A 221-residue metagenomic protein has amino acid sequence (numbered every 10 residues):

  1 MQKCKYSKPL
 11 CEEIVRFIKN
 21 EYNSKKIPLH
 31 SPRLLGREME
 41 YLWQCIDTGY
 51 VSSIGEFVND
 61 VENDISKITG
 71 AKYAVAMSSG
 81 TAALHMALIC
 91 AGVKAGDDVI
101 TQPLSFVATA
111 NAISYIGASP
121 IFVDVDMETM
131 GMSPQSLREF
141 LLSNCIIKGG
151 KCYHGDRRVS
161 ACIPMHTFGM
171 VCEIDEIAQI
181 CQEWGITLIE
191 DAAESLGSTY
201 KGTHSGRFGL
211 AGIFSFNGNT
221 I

Functional and structural regions predicted by a protein language model:
M1-V51: N-terminal "arm"/small-domain region of PLP-dependent enzymes with the aminotransferase-like
S31-P32, D124, T167, G218: Conserved donor-binding loops in enzymes that form glycosidic bonds
I54-D98, A112-S114, F122-D124, I146-H154 (+1 more regions): Phosphate-binding glycine-rich loop
V75, I100, I121, T187-I189 (+1 more regions): Structural detector of well-ordered beta-strand residues that form the stable sheet scaffold of enzyme domains
A76, T101, A161-P164: A short beta-strand submotif of the Rossmann-like class I SAM-dependent methyltransferase core that lines
S105-A110: Conserved coil-to-alpha-helix start sites within the AMP-binding
G117: Structured binding elements
M130-I221: Active-site phosphate-binding strand-loop segment of PLP-dependent enzymes
